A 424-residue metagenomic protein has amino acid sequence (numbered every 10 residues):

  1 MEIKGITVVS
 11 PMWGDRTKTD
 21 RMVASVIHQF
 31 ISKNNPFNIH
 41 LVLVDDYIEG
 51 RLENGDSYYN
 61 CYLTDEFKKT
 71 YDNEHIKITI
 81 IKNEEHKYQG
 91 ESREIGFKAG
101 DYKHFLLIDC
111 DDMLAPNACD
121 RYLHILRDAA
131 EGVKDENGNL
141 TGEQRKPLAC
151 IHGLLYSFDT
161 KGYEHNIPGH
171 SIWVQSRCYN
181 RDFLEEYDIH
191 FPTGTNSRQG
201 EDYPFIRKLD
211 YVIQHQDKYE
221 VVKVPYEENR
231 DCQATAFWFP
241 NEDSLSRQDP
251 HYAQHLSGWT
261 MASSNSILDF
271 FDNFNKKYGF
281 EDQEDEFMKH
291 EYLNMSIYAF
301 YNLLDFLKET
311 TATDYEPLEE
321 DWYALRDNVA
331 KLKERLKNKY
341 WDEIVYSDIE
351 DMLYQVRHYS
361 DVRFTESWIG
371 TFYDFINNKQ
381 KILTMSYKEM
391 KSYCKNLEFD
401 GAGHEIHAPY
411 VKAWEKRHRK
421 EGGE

Functional and structural regions predicted by a protein language model:
D15-I31: Short, well-formed alpha-helical segments that are part of the catalytic scaffolds of diverse glycosyltransferases
V26-I81: Acidic donor-binding segment of Leloir-type glycosyltransferases
Y71-I76, S92-E94, A115-H190, G194 (+2 more regions): Flexible acidic/His/Gly-enriched loops in nucleotide-sugar-dependent glycosyltransferase catalytic domains
N83-G100: Glycine-rich, basic loop-to-helix element that forms the pyrophosphate-binding segment of sugar-nucleotide handling
F105: Short aromatic/hydrophobic "clamp" motif used to bind/position activated sugar donors
D109-M113: The conserved acidic donor/metal-binding loop of glycosyltransferases
E164-S263: Conserved nucleotide-sugar donor-binding catalytic segment
Q214, E228-E424: C-terminal subregions of glycosyltransferases and related glycan-biosynthesis enzymes
